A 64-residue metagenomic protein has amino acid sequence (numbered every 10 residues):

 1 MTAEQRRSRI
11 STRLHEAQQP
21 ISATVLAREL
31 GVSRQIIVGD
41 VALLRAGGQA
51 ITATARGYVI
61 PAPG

Functional and structural regions predicted by a protein language model:
M1-E29: Extreme N-terminal segment that seeds HTH/winged-HTH DNA-binding domains in transcriptional regulators
L14, V41-A42: N-terminal regions of proteins, emphasizing targeting and processing segments when present
Q35: Key DNA-contact positions within bacterial/archaeal DNA-binding proteins
A42-G64: HTH-adjacent hinge/linker in prokaryotic transcriptional regulators
